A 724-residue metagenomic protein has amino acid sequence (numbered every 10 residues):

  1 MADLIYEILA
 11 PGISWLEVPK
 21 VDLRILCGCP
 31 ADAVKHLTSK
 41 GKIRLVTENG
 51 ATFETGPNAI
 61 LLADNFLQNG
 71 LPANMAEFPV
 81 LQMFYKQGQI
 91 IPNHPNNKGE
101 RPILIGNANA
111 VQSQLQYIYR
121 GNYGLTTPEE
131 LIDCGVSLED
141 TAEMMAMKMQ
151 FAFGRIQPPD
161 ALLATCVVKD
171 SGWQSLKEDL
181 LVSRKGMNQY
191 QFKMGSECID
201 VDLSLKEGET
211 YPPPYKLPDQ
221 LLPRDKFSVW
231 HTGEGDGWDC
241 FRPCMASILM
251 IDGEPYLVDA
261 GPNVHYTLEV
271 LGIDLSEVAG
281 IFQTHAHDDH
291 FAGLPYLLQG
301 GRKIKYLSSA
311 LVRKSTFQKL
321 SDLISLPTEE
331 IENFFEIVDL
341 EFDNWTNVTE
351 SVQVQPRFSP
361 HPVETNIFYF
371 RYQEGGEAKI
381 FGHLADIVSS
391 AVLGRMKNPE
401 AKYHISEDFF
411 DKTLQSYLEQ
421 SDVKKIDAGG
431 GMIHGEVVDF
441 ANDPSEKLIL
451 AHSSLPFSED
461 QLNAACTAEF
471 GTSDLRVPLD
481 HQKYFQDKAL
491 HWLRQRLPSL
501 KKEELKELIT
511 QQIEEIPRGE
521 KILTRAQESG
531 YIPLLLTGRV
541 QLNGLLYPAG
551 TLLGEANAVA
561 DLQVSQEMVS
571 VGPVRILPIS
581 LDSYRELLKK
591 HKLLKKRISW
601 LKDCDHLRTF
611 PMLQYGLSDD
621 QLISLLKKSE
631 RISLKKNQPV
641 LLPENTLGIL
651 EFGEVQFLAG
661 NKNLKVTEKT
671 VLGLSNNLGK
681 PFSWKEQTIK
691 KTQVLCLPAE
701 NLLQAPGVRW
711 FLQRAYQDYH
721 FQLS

Functional and structural regions predicted by a protein language model:
M1-A33, L37-K40, L45, G50-P57 (+2 more regions): Binuclear metal-ion centers of metallo-dependent hydrolases, dominated by the metallo-beta-lactamase
M1-I273, D339-Q420: Core dinuclear metal-dependent hydrolase active-site scaffold
I273-G301: Di-metal (Zn2+ and/or Mg2+/Mn2+) metal-binding site signature of metallo-dependent hydrolases with the MBL/beta-CASP
L275-S276, L297-R302, Y417-E419, V438-S445: Short, conserved loop/helix-junction motifs that constitute active-site signature segments in enzyme catalytic cores
A286-A292, K314-S315, P362-E364, V388-L393 (+2 more regions): Active-site environment of divalent metal-dependent phosphoester hydrolases
I304-K314, K447-S454: Short internal beta-strands
K319, E330-W345, A464-K488, S583 (+1 more regions): Extended charged low-complexity segments that act as oligomerization/scaffolding linkers
D474-S724: Cytosolic regulatory regions built on CNB/CRP/Popeye-like sensor folds
